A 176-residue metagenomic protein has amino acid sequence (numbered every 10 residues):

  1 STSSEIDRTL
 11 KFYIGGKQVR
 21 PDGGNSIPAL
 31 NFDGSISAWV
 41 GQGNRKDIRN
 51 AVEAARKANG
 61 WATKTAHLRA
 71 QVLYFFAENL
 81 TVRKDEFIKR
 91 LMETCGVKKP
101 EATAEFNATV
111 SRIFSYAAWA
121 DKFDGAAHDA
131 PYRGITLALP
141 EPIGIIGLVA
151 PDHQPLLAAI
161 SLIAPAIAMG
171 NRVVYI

Functional and structural regions predicted by a protein language model:
S1-I36: Hydrophobic face of amphipathic alpha-helices that form TPR/SEL1-like repeat modules and related alpha-solenoid
D7-R8, I36, K57, I143 (+1 more regions): Alpha-helical hydrophobic/aromatic positions enriched in membrane-embedded helices and signal peptides
F12, F114, D121, P140-I143: Short glycine- and Lys/Arg-enriched binding-loop motifs that mark or flank ligand-binding interfaces
I14, T94, F123, P142 (+1 more regions): Short glycine/serine/threonine-biased micro-segments
V19, A62, H153-L156: Short strand->helix junction
D33-F123: Glycine-rich loop-to-alpha-helix module at the N-terminal edge of alpha/beta enzyme cores
A126-I176: Conserved small-residue-rich beta-alpha loop and adjacent elements that most often cradle the phosphate/pyrophosphate
